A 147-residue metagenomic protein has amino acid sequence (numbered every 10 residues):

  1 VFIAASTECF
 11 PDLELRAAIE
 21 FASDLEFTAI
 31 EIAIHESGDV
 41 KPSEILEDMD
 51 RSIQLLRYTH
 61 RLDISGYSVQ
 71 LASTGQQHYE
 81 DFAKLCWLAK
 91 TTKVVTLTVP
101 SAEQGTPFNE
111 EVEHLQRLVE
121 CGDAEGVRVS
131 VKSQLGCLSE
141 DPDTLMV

Functional and structural regions predicted by a protein language model:
V1-E8, I30-I32, I64-V69, V95-V99 (+1 more regions): Hydrophobic faces of well-ordered beta-strands that scaffold small-molecule active sites in alpha/beta enzyme cores
I3, D12-L15: Onset of an N-terminal alpha helix
T7-F10, K41-E44, T74-Q77, C137: Pocket-edge positions in alpha/beta enzyme catalytic cores
P11, I34-E36, L135: Short, glycine/acidic-enriched loop or turn micro-motifs at the edges of active sites
R16-A17, Y58-D63, A72-V147: Active-site acidic/histidine proton-transfer and metal-coordination neighborhood in alpha/beta enzyme cores
R16-E36, L88-V95: Catalytic domains of carbohydrate-active enzymes, especially glycoside hydrolases
E31-Y58, G105-T106: Glycine-rich, proline-tolerant flexible connector loops at the mouths of alpha/beta enzymes
S37, Y67-S73: Acidic/glycine-enriched edge-of-secondary-structure segments
